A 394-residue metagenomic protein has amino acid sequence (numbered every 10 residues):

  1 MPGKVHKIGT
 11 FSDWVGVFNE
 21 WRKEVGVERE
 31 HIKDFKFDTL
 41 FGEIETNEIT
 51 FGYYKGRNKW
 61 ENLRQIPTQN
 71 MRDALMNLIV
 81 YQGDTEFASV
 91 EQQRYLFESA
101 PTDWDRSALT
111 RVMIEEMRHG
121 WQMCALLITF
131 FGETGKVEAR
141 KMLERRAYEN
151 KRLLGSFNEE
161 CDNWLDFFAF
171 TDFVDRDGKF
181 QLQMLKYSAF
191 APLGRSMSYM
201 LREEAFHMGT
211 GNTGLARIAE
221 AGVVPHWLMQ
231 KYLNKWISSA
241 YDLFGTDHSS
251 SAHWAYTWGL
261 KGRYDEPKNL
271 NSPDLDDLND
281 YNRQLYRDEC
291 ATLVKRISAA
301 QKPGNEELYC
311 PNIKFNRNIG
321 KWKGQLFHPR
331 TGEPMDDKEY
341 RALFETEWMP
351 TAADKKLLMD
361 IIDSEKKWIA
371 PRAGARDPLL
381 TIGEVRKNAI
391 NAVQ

Functional and structural regions predicted by a protein language model:
M1-S107, T129-C161, F244-Q394: Terminal targeting/low-complexity segments that flank the catalytic cores of oxidoreductases
G3-V5, D73-Q82, P101-H119, F167 (+1 more regions): Alpha-helical scaffold segments that form or flank carboxylate-/histidine-based iron centers
I79, L109, F168, M197 (+5 more regions): Hydrophobic packing residues in well-ordered alpha-helices of helical domains and bundles
Q93, H119, M123, D175-L182: Long, well-ordered alpha-helical segments
L96-A100, L185-K186, I218: Secondary-structure edge/capping motif, primarily at the C-terminal ends of alpha-helices and the immediately following
A108-T129, Y199-R217, K235-D242: Alpha-helical scaffold segments in carbohydrate-active enzymes
G132-G209, M229-L260: Active-site-proximal alpha-helical scaffolds that flank and shape metal-associated catalytic sites
M208, A216-Q230: Catalytic and substrate-binding regions of cell-wall glycan-acting enzymes that process beta-1,4-linked
